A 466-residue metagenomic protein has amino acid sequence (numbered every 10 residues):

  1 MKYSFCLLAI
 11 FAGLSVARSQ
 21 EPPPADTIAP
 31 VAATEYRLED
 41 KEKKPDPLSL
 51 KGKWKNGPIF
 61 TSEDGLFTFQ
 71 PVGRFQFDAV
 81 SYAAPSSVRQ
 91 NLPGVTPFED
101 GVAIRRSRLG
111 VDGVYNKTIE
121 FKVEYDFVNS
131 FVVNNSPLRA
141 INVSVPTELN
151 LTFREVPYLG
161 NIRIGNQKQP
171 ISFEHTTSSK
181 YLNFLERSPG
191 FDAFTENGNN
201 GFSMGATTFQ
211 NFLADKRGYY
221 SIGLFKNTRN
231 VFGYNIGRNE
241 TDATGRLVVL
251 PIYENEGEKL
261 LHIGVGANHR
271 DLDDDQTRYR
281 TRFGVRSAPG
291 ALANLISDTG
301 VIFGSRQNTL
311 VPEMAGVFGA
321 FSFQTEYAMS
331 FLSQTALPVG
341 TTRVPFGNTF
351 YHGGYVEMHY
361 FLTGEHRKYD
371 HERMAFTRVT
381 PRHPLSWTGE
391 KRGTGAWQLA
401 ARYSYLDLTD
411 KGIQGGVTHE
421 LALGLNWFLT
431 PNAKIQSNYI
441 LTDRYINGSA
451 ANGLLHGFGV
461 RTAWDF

Functional and structural regions predicted by a protein language model:
M1-K41: Cleavable N-terminal export/targeting peptides
L14, L224, Y327-A328: Short acidic (Asp/Glu) and glycine-rich catalytic loops that position anionic groups and cofactors
V31, K43-D46, L50, A83 (+5 more regions): Outer-membrane beta-barrel pore domains
R37-E39, D271-Y279: Alpha-helical membrane-anchoring segments
G52-W54: N-terminal amphipathic/hydrophobic interface segments
G57-A83, T96-N230, Y234-D273, F350-P384 (+4 more regions): Outer membrane beta-barrel
S86-Q90, G94: Surface-exposed beta-strand-turn/loop segments characteristic of Gram-negative outer-membrane beta-barrels
V88, T177-K180, G415-G416: Short, glycine/charged-enriched secondary-structure capping and boundary segments
